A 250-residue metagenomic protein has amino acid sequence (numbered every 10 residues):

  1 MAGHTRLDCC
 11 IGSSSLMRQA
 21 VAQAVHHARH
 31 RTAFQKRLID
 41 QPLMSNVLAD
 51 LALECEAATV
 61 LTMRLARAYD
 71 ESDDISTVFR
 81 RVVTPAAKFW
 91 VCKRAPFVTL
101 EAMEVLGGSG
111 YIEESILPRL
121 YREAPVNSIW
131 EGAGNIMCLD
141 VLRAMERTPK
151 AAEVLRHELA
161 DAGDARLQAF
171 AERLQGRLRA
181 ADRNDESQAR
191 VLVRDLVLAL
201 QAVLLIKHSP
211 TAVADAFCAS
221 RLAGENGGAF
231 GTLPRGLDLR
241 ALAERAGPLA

Functional and structural regions predicted by a protein language model:
M1-A250: Flavin-dependent oxidoreductase catalytic core characteristic of acyl-CoA dehydrogenase/oxidase-like enzymes
